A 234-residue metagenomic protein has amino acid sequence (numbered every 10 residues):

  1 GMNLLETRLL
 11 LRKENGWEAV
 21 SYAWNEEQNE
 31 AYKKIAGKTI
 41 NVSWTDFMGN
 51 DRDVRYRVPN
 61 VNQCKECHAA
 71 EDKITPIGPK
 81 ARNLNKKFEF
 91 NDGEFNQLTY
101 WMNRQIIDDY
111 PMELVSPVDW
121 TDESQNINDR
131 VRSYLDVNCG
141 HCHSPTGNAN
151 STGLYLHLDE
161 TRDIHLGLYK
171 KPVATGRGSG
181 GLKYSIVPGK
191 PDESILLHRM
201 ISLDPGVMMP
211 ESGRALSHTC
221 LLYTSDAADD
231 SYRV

Functional and structural regions predicted by a protein language model:
G1-S133: Extended surface/linker regions that mediate inter-domain or inter-protein docking in multi-component redox
Q28-E30, I40-W44, A174-G178, S217 (+1 more regions): Short, low-complexity, polar/charged sequence segments that are solvent-exposed and flexible
E66, I195-R199, D226: Residue-level signal for well-ordered alpha-helical scaffold segments within enzymatic catalytic domains
H68, G213, A228-D229: Disulfide-rich extracellular repeat modules and their boundaries
H68, H143, Y223: Histidine-centered divalent metal-coordination motifs
G78-S124, R132, D136, G140-C220: Solvent-exposed helix-loop boundary motif
Y223, A227-V234: Single conserved hydrophobic/aromatic residue that forms the stacking wall/gate of nucleotide- or nucleobase-binding
